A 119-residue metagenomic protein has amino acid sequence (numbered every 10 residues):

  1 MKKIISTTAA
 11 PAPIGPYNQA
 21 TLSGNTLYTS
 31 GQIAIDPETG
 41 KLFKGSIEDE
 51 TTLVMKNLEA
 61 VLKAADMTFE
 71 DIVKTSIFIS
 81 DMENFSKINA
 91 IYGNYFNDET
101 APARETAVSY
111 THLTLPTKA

Functional and structural regions predicted by a protein language model:
K2-K3: Extreme N-terminal starter segment of soluble prokaryotic enzymes
Q19-S46: RNase H-like nuclease fold core
T29, I72-Y92: Short, well-ordered beta-strand segments in beta-rich or mixed alpha/beta enzyme and ligand-binding folds
E48-K63: Short, well-ordered amphipathic alpha-helical segments that serve as non-catalytic structural scaffolds within diverse
V61-D71: Phosphate/pyrophosphate-binding loops at sites that engage ATP/ADP/AMP, CoA/4′-phosphopantetheine, polyphosphate
F85-T106: An amphipathic, aromatic/His-enriched active-site/gating alpha helix that lines ligand/cofactor pockets
H112-A119: Single conserved hydrophobic/aromatic residue that forms the stacking wall/gate of nucleotide- or nucleobase-binding
